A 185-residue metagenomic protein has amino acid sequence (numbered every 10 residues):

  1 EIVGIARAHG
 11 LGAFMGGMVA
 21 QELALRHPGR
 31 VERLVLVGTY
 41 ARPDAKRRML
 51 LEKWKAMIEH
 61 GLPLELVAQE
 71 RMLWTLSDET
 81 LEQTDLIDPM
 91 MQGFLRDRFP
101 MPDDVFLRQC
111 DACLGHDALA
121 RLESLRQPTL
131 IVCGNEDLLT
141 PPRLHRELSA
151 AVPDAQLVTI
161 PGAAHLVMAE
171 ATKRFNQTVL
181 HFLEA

Functional and structural regions predicted by a protein language model:
E1-A8: Conserved acidic catalytic loop of the alpha/beta-hydrolase fold
G12, G16, A20: Gly/Ala-rich beta-loop-alpha elbow adjacent to hydrolase catalytic centers
Q21, L25-R26, E32-L62: Flexible "cap/lid" loop of the alpha/beta hydrolase fold
A45-R47, E65-H116, A120-R121: Conserved alpha/beta-hydrolase catalytic His-Asp/Glu region
A118, Q127, P141-A150: Short alpha-helix in the alpha/beta-hydrolase fold that links the catalytic acid
L125, I131-C133: Short beta-strand/loop motif that positions the catalytic acidic residue of the alpha/beta-hydrolase fold
E136-T140: Acidic catalytic loop of the alpha/beta-hydrolase fold
A155-A185: Catalytic active-site module of serine/aspartate enzymes centered on a nucleophile-bearing elbow/loop
